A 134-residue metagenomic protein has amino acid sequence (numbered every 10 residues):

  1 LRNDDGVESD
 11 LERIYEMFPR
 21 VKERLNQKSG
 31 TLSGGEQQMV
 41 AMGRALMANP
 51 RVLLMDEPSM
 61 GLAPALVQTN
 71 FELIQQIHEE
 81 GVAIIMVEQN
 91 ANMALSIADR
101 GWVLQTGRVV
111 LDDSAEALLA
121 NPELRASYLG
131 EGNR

Functional and structural regions predicted by a protein language model:
L1-S9, M17-K22, D113, E131-N133: ABC-type ATPase nucleotide-binding domains, specifically the catalytic core motifs of the NBD
K28-L32, E36: Conserved ABC ATPase signature
A45-L46: ABC ATPase C-loop
N49: Conserved catalytic motifs of ABC-family nucleotide-binding domains
L53-E57: Catalytic Walker B motif of ABC-type/P-loop ATPase nucleotide-binding domains
V67-E80: Helical segment within the ABC ATPase nucleotide-binding domain
R100, D112: Short, glycine/charged-rich "phosphate-handling" switch motifs in NTP-dependent and phosphotransfer domains
